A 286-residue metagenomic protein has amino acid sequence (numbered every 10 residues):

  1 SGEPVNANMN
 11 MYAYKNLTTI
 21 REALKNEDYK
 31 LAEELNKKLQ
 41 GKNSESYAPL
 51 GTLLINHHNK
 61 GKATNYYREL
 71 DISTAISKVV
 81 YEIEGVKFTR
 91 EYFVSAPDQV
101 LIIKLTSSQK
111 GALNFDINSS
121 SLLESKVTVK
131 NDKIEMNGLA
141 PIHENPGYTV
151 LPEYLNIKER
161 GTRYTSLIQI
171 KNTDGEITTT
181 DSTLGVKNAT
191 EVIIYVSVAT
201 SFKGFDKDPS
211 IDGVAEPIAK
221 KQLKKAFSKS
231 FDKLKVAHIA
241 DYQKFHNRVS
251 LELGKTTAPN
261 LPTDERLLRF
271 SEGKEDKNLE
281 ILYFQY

Functional and structural regions predicted by a protein language model:
S1-Y286: Aromatic-residue-lined binding/catalytic grooves and analogous aromatic/hydrophobic interfacial grooves in multimeric
